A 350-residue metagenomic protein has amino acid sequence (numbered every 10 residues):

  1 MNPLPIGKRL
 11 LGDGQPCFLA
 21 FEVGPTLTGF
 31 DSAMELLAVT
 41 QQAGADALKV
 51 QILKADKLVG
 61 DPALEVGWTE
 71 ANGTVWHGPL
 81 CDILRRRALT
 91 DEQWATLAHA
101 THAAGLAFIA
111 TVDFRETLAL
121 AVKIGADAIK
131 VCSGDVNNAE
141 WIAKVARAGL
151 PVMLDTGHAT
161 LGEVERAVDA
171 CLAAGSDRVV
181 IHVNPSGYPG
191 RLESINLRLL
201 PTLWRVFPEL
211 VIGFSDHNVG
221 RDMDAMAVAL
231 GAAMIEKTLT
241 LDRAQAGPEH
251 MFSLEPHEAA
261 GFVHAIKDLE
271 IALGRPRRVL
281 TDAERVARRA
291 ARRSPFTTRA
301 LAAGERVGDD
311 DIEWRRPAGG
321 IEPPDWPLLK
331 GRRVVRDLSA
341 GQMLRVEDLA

Functional and structural regions predicted by a protein language model:
M1-A350: Catalytic cores and adjacent flexible loops of soluble metabolic enzymes that perform enolate/carbanion chemistry on
